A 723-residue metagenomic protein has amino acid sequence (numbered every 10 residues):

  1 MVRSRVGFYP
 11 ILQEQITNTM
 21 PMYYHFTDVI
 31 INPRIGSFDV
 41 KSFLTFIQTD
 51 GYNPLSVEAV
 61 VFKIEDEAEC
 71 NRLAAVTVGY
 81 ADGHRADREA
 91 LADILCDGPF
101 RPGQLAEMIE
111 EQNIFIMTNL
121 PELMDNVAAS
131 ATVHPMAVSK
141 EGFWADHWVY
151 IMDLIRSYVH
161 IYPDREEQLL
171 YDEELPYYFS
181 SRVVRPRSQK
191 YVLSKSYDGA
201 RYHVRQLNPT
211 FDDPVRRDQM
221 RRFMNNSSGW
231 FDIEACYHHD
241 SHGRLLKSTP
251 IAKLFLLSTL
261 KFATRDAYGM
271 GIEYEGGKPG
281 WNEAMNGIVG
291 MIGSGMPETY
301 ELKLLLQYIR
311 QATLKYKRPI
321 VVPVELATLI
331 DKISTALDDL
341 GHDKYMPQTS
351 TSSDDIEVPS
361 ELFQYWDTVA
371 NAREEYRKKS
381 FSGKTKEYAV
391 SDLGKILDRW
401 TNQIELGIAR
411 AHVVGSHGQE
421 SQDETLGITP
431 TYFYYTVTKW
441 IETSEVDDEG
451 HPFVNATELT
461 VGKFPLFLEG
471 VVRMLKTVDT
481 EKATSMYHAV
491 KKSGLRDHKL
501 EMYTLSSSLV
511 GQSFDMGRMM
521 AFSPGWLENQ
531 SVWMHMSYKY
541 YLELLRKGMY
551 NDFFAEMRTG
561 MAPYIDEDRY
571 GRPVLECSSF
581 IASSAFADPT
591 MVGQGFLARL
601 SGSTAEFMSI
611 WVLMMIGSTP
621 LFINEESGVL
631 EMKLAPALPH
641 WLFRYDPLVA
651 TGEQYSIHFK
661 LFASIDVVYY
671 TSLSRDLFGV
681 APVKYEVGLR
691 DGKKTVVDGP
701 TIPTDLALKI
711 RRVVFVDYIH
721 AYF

Functional and structural regions predicted by a protein language model:
M1-F723: Acidic, mature catalytic/reactive cores of soluble proteins
